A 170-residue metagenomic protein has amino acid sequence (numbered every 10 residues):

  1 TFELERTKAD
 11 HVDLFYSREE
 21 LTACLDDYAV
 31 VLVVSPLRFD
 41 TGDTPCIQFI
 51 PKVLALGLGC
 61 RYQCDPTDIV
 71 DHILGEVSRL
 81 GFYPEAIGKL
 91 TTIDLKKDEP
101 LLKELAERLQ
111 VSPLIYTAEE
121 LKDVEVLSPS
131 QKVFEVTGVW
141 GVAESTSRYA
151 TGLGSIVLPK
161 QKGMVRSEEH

Functional and structural regions predicted by a protein language model:
T1-K96, L101: Conserved mixed alpha/beta catalytic, RNA-binding, or beta-rich assembly cores of soluble enzyme, regulatory
F2-R6, L32-V34, L114-T117, I156-K160: General beta-strand structural signal in soluble alpha/beta enzymes
P36-R38, C60-Y62, E119, Y149 (+1 more regions): A broadly conserved detector of short glycine/acidic/proline-rich loop/turn motifs that flank catalytic sites and bind
D65, D98-L102, D123-V126, V165-R166: Short active-site-adjacent structural elements
I93, L102-G141: Long, charge-dense
V126-V165: Internal helix-turn-beta structural module
E169-H170: Conserved small/polar residues in nucleotide/adenosyl-binding loops
